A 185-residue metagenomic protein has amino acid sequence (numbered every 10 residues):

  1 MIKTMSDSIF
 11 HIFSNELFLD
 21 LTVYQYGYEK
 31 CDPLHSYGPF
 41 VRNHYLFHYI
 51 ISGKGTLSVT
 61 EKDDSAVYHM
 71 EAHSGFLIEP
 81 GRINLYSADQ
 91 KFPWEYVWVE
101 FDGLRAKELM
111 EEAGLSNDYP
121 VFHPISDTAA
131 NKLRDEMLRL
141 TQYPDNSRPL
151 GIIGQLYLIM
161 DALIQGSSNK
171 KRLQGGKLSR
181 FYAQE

Functional and structural regions predicted by a protein language model:
M1-T22, Y143, G166: A short, N-terminal "cap"/entry segment at the start of jelly-roll beta-barrel domains of the cupin/DSBH fold
F18-N117: N-terminal regulatory/effector-sensing and dimerization cores that precede helix-turn-helix DNA-binding domains
I51, N131-D145, I164: Regular secondary-structure segments
L57, M160-S167, E185: Hydrophobic recognition helices of helix-based DNA-binding modules
Y68, N146-G154: Short, solvent-exposed positions on alpha-helices
E112-D135: Aromatic/histidine-rich interaction motifs
S116-H123, Y143-P144, K170-R172: Short, polar/flexible loop-turn hinges at active-site or ligand-entry regions and domain interfaces
D127-D135, I152-L156, N169-E185: A short, Lys/Arg-enriched amphipathic alpha-helix from helix-turn-helix/homeodomain DNA-binding modules
